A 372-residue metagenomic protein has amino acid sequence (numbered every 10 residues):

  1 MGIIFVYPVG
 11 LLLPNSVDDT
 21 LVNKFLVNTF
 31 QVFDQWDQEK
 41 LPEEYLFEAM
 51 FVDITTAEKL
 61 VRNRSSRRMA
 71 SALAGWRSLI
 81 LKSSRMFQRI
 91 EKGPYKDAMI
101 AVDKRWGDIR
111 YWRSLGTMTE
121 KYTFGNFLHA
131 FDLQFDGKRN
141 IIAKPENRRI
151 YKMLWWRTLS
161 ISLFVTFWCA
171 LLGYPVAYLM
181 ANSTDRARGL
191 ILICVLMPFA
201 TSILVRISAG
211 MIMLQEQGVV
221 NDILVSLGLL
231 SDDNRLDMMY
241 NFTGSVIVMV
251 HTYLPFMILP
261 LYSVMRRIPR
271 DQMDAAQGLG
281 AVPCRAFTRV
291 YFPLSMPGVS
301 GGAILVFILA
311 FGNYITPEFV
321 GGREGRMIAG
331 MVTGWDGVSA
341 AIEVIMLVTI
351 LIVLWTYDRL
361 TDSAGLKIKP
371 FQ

Functional and structural regions predicted by a protein language model:
M1, V195, H251, M257-Y262 (+2 more regions): Transmembrane alpha-helices
L11, F164-L196, M211-I212, R267-M273 (+2 more regions): Transmembrane-helix boundary motif in ABC transporter permease subunits
L11, N15-K152: Membrane-topology segments of multi-pass transport proteins
D18, Y314-G337, I368-Q372: Glycine-rich helix-loop "coupling/hinge" segments at transmembrane-helix boundaries in multipass transporters
L133, R206-V250, V320-E324: Membrane-interfacial helix termini and adjacent extracytoplasmic/periplasmic loops of multi-pass transporters
M239-D274, A303, R359-T361: Membrane-cytosol interface at the C-terminal ends of specific transmembrane alpha-helices in multi-pass membrane
S245-V248, I304, R326-R359: Hydrophobic alpha-helical transmembrane segments of polytopic membrane proteins
Y262-M273, Q277, A340-Q372: C-terminal transmembrane helix and the adjacent membrane-cytosol boundary/short C-terminal tail of inner/organellar
